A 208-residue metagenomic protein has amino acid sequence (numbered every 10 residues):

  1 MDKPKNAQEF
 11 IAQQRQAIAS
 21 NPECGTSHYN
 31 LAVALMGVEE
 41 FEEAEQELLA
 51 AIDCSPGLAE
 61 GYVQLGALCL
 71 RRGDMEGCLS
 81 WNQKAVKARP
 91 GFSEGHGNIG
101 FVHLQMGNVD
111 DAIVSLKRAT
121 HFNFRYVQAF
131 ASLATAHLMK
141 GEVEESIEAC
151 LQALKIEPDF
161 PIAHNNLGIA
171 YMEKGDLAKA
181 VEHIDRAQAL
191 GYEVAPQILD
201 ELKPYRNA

Functional and structural regions predicted by a protein language model:
D2-Q16, V38-A50, R71-K84, Q105-R118 (+2 more regions): Structural signature of tandem alpha-helical TPR/SEL1-like repeats, specifically the intra-repeat loop/turn
S20, C54, A88, F122 (+2 more regions): Structural marker of alpha-solenoid helical repeat scaffolds
G25-T26, A59-E60, S93-E94, V127-Q128 (+2 more regions): Helix-start (N-cap) detector for alpha-helical repeat units in TPR-like alpha-solenoids, especially tetratricopeptide
A34, L68, V102, A136 (+2 more regions): TPR/TPR-like alpha-solenoid repeats
R125-A189, E193: Ankyrin-repeat and related helical/solenoid repeat scaffolds used for protein-protein interactions
I169-E173, E193-A208: TPR/TPR-like alpha-solenoid helical repeat scaffolds
